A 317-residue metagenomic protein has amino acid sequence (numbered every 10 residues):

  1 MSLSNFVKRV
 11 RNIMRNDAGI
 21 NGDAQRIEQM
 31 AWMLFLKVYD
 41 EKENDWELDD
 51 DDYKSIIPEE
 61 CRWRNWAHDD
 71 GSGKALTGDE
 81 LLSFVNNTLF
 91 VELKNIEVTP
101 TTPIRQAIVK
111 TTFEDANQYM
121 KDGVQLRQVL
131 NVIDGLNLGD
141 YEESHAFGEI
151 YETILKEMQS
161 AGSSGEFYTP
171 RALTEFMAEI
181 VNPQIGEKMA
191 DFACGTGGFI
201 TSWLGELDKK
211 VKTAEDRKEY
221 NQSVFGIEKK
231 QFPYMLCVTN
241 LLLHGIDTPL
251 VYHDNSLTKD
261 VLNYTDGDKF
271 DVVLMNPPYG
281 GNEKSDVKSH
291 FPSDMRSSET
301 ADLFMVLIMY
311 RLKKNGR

Functional and structural regions predicted by a protein language model:
M1-I180, Q184-I185, L250-V261: Non-catalytic, mostly N-terminal accessory regions of nucleic-acid modification and defense proteins
G22, R26-E28, Q231-Y234, S298-R317: Conserved Class I SAM-dependent methyltransferase catalytic core
F35, W63, F199, K229 (+1 more regions): Aromatic-residue hotspot detector
D45, K284-S285: Short glycine-/acidic-enriched loop or helix-start segments at secondary-structure transitions that form or flank
S163-M275, G280-N282, S298, D302: Conserved S-adenosyl-L-methionine
S285-E299: A mobile, often basic/glycine-rich helix-loop segment that functions as the active-site lid/recognition loop
